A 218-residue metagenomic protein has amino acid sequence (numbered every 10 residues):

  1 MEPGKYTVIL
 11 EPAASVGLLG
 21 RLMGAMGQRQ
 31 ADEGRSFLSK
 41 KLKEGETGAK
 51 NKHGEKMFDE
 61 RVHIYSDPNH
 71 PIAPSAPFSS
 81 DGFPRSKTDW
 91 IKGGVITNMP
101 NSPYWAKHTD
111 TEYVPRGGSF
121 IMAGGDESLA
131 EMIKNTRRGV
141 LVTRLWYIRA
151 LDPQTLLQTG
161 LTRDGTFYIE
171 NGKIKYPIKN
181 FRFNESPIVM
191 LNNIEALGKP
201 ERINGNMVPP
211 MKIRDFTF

Functional and structural regions predicted by a protein language model:
M1-Q30: Internal alpha/beta scaffold segment
M26, K41-F218: Dual-mode signal for accessory low-complexity, basic/Gly-rich regions
Q28-L38: Acidic, His- and aromatic-enriched active-site or binding-groove loops in soluble protein domains that engage sugars
